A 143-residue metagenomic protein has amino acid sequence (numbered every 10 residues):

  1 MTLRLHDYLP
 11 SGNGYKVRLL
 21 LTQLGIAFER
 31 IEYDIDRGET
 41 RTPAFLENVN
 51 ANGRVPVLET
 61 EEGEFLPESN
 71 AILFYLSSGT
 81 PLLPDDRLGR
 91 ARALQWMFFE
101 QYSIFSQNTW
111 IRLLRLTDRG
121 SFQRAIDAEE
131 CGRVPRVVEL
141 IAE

Functional and structural regions predicted by a protein language model:
M1-A128: GST-like domain detector, emphasizing the conserved glutathione-binding G-site in the N-terminal thioredoxin-like
I126-E143: Amphipathic alpha-helical packing segments from all-alpha helical-bundle domains
